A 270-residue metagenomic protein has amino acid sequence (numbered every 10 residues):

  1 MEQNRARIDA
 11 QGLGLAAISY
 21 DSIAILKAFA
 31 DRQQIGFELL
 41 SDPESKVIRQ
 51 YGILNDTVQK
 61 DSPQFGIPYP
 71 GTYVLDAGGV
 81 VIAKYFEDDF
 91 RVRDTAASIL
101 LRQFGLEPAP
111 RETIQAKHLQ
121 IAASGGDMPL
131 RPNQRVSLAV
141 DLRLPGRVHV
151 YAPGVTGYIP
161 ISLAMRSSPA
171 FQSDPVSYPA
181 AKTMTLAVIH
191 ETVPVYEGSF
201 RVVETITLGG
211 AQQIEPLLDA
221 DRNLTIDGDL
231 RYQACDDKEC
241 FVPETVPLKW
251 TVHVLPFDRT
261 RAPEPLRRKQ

Functional and structural regions predicted by a protein language model:
M1-V47: Structural microenvironment flanking redox-active thiols in thiol-disulfide oxidoreductases
S22, P43-E44, G78, L144 (+1 more regions): A generic "binding-loop/recognition-motif" signal
Y51-T57: Short, surface-exposed amphipathic charged segments that create phosphate/polyanion-binding patches used for binding
D61-A123: Thiol-/selenol-based redox modules, centered on thioredoxin-like and closely related oxidoreductase domains
L100-Q270: Extracellular/lumen-exposed scaffold segments
